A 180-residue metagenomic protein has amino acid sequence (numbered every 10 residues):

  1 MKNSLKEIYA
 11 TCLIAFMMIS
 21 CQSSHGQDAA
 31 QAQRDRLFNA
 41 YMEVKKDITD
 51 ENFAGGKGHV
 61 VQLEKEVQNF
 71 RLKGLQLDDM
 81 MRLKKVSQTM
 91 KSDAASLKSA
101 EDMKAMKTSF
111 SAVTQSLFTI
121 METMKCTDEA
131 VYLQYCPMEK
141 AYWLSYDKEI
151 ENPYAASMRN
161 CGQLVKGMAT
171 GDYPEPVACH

Functional and structural regions predicted by a protein language model:
M1-E7: Positively charged n-region of N-terminal signal peptides that target proteins for export
N3, I19-S23: Intrinsically disordered, low-complexity segments enriched in Ser/Pro/Gly/Ala and basic residues
Y9-S20: Bacterial N-terminal signal peptides
Q22-H180: Intrinsically disordered, low-complexity terminal tails/loops enriched in metal-binding residues
